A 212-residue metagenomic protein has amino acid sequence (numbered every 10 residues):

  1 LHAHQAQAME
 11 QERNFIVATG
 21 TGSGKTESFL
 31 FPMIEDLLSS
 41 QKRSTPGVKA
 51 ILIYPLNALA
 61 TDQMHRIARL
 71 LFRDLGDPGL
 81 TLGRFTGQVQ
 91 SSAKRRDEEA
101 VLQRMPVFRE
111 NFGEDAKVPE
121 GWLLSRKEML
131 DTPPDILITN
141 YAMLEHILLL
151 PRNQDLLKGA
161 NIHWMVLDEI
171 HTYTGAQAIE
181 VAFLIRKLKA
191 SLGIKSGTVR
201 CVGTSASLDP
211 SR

Functional and structural regions predicted by a protein language model:
L1-A18, E27-E35: Conserved pre-motif I regulatory segment
Q5, V17-S23, E169-I179, I185-S211: Conserved helicase ATPase motor motifs in RecA-like P-loop NTPase domains
E12-V17, P46-A50, P133-D135, R200: Pre-Walker A (Motif I) flank of P-loop NTPase domains
K25-L37, M64, V181-I185: Motif I (Walker A/P-loop) of helicase-class P-loop NTPases
G47-F72, G83-K94, M143-H146, Q177 (+1 more regions): Conserved Walker A/P-loop ATP-binding site and its immediately adjacent core in helicase/helicase-like ATPase domains
L52-I53, I136-N140, V166, V199-S205: Structural recognition of the conserved hydrophobic beta-strand(s) that form the central parallel beta-sheet of P-loop
L75-L149: Inter-Walker segment of RecA-like/P-loop motor cores
P134-E145, Q154-L192: SF2 helicase catalytic motif II
